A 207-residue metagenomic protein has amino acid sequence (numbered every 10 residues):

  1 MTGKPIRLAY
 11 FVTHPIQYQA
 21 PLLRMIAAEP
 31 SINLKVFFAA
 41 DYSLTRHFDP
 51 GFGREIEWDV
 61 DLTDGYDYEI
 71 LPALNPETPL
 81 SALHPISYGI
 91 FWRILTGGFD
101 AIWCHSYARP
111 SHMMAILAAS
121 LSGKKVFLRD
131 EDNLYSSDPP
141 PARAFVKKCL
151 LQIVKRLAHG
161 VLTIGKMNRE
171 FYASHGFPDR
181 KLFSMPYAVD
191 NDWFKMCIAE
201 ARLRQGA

Functional and structural regions predicted by a protein language model:
M1-I70, T96-G97: N-terminal subdomain of nucleotide-sugar transferases
L8, L34-V36, V126, V161 (+1 more regions): Hydrophobic/aromatic residues located in beta-strands of well-ordered beta-sheets within soluble catalytic
Q17-A20, P110-M113, R169-E170: Short, well-ordered alpha-helical microsegments
Y18, A39, H105, T163-G165 (+1 more regions): Replace "coordinates the UDP/GDP/TDP-sugar" with "coordinates nucleotide-activated sugar donors
L22, R46-G51, P139-A142, F194-I198: Short aromatic-enriched loop/helix-cap "lid" or pocket-rim segments at secondary-structure transitions that line
D64-C104, R109-L121, F145-I153: An amphipathic, basic-hydrophobic alpha-helix
T78, H105-S111, S122-A144, L157-G160 (+1 more regions): A short, histidine- and acid-enriched strand-loop-helix "catalytic/donor-clamping" loop that lines the nucleotide-sugar
R143-A144, L151-A207: Donor nucleotide-sugar binding/catalytic pocket of nucleotide-sugar-dependent glycosyltransferases
